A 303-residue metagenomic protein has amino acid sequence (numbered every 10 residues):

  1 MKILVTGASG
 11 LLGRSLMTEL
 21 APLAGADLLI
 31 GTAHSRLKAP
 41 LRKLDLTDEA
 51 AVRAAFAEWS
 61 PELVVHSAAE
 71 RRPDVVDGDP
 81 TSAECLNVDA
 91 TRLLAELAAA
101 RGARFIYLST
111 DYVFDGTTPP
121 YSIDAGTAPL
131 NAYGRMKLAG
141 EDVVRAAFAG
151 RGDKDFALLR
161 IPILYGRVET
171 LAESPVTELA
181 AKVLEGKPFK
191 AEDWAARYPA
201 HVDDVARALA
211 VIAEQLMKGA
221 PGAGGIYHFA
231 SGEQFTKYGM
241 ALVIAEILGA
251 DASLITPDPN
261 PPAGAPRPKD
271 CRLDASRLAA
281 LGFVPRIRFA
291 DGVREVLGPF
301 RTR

Functional and structural regions predicted by a protein language model:
M1-L23: N-terminal Rossmann NAD(P)H-binding glycine-rich loop of SDR-like oxidoreductase domains
T6, T32, S67-A68, F105-T110 (+2 more regions): SDR active-site strand-loop-helix element
H34-E49: Rossmann-fold cofactor-recognition segment
L46-L86, A99: NAD(P)H-binding glycine-rich loop region in Rossmannoid oxidoreductase-like domains and their noncatalytic homologs
C85, D89-L93, V113-L159, I163-Y165: Catalytic helix-loop patch of NAD(P)-dependent Rossmann-fold dehydrogenases
R145-R197, D203-D204, A210: NAD(P)-dependent short-chain dehydrogenase/reductase
A208-L209, Q215-A263: Mid/C-terminal beta-alpha module of Rossmann-like enzyme folds, strongest in SDR-family dehydrogenases/epimerases
L209, T236-L242, D258-V296, F300-R301: Conserved C-terminal active-site "lid" loop/helix of NAD(P)H-dependent oxidoreductases that clamps the redox cofactor
